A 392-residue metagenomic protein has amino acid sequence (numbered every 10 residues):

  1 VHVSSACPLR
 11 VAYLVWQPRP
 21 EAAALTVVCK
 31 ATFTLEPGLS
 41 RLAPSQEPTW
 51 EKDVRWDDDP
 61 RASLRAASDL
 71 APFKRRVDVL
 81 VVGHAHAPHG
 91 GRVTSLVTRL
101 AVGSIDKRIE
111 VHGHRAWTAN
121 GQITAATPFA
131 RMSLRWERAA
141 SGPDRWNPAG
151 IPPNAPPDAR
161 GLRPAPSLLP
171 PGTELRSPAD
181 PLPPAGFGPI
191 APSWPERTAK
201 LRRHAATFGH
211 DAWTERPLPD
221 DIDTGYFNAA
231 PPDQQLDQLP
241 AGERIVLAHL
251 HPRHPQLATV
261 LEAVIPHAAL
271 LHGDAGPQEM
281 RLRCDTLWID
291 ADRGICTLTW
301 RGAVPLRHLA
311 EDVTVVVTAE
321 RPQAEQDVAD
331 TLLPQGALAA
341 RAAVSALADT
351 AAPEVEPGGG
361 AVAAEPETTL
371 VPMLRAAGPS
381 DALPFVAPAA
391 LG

Functional and structural regions predicted by a protein language model:
H2-G392: Extended intrinsically disordered or low-complexity segments
